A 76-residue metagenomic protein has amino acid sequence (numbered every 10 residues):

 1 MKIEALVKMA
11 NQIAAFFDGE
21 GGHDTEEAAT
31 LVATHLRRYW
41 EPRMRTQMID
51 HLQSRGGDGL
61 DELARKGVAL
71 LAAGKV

Functional and structural regions predicted by a protein language model:
M1-V76: A domain-level signal for the structural core that forms small-molecule/cofactor-binding pockets and catalytic centers
